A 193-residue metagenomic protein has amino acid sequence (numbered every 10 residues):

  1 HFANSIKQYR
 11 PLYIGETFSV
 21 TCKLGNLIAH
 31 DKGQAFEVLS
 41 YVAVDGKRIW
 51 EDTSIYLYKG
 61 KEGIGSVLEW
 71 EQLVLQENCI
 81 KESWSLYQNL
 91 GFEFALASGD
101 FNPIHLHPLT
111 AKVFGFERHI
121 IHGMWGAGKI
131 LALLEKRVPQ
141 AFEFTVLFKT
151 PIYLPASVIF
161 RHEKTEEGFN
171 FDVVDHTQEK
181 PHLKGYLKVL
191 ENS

Functional and structural regions predicted by a protein language model:
H1-N4, I14, N89-G91, I120-M124: A broad, low-specificity signal for short, low-complexity segments enriched in glycine/proline and polar/charged
F2-L86, L154, R161-S193: HotDog/MaoC-like acyl-thioester-processing domains
N4-S5, C22-L24, H30, S66-V67 (+8 more regions): Mixed-charge, polar/low-complexity N-terminal
Q8, S40, L57-K59, F94-G99 (+5 more regions): Broad hydrophobic/π-residue packing in well-ordered secondary structure
G33, G91, A95-S98, A111 (+3 more regions): Small-side-chain structural scaffolding
Y56-I121, E135: Catalytic strand-loop segment that frames the active site of acyl-thioester-processing enzymes
L109-I159, E163-T165, V173-H176: Catalytic-pocket segment enriched in acidic/His residues
